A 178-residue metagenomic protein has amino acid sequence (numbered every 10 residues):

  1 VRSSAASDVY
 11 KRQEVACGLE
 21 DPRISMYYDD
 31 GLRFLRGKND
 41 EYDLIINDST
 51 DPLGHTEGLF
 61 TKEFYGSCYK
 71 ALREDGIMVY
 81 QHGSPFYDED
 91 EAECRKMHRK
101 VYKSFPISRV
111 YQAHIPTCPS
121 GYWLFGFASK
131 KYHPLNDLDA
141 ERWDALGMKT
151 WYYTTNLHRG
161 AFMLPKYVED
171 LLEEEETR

Functional and structural regions predicted by a protein language model:
V1-Y10: Single conserved hydrophobic/aromatic residue that forms the stacking wall/gate of nucleotide- or nucleobase-binding
K11-N39: S-adenosyl-L-methionine
E41-D48: Short SAM/SAH-binding signature in class I
T56, G83-C94: Conserved class I S-adenosyl-L-methionine
K62-E74, Y102: A short glycine-rich, Lys/Arg-flanked "PGG" loop and its adjoining helix->strand segment in the class I
Y65, E91-Y111, G126: Conserved Class I S-adenosyl-L-methionine
D75-H82: Conserved beta-strand signature within the Rossmann-like core of class I S-adenosyl-L-methionine
S120-R178: SAM/dcSAM-binding transferase cores
